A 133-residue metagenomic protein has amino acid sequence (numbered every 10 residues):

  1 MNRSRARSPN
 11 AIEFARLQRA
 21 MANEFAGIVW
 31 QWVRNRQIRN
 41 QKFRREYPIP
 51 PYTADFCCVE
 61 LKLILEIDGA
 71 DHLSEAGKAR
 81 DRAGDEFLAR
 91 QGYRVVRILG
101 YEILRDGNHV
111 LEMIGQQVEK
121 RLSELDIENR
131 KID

Functional and structural regions predicted by a protein language model:
M1-Q41, R121-D133: Solvent-exposed, charged helical/coil patches that constitute nucleic-acid or partner-interaction surfaces
L17-A22, I28, R45-R121: Basic, amphipathic alpha-helical patches used to engage nucleic acids or provide basic targeting signals, exemplified
